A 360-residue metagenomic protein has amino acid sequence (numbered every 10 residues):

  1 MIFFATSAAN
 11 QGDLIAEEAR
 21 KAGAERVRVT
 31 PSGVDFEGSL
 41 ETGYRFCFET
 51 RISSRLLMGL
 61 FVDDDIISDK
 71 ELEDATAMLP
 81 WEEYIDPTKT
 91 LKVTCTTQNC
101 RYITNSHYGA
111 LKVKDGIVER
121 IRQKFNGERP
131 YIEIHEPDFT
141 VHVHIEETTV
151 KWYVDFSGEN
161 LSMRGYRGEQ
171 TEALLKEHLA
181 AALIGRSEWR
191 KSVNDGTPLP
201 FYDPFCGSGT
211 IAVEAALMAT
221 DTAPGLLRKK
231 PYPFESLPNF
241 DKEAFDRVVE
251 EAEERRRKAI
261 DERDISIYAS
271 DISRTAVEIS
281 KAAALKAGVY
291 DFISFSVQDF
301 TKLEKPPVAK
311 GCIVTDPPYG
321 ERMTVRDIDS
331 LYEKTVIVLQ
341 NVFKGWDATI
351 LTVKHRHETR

Functional and structural regions predicted by a protein language model:
M1-P137: Non-catalytic nucleic-acid substrate-recognition regions in nucleic-acid-modifying enzymes
I2, T6-N10, D264, S270 (+2 more regions): Conserved Class I SAM-dependent methyltransferase catalytic core
A19, V93, V143, D316 (+1 more regions): Residue-level signal for inorganic ion chemistry
E83, D299-E304, L331-Q340: A short, acidic, amphipathic alpha-helical segment used as a generic capping/interface helix at domain edges
T94-T96, H144-R186: Class I S-adenosyl-L-methionine
Q98-Y102, N160, P318-R322: A short, flexible beta-alpha/helix-coil linker loop
L175-E304: Conserved S-adenosyl-L-methionine
T301-V314: A short acidic, Gly/Pro-enriched loop at the edge of an enzyme's catalytic core that lines a small-molecule cofactor
